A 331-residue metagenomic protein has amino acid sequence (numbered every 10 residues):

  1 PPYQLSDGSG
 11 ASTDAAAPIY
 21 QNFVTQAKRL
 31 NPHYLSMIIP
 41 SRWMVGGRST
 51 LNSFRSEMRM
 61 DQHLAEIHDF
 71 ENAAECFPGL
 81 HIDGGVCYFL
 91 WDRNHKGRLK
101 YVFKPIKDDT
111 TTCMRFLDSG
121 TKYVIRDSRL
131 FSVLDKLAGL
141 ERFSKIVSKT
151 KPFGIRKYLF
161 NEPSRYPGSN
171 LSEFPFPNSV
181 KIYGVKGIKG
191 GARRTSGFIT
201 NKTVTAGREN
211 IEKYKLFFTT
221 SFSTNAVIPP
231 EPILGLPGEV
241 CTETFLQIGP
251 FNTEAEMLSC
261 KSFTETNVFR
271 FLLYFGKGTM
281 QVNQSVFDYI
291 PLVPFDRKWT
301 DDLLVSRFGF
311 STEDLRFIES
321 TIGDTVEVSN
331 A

Functional and structural regions predicted by a protein language model:
Q4-E75, C87-W91, C260: Conserved Class I SAM-dependent methyltransferase catalytic core
S6, M44-V45, T224-V227, T325: Flexible loop/turn segments at secondary-structure boundaries
I38, Q247-G249: Conserved beta-strand segments of the P-loop GTPase G domain that flank and frequently precede/overlap
I38, T219-S221, I318: Generic beta-strand/beta-sheet core signal
A73-T242, G249-D314: C-terminal substrate-recognition regions of SAM-dependent nucleic acid methyltransferases
E313, I318-A331: Short, amphipathic C-terminal "tail helix"
